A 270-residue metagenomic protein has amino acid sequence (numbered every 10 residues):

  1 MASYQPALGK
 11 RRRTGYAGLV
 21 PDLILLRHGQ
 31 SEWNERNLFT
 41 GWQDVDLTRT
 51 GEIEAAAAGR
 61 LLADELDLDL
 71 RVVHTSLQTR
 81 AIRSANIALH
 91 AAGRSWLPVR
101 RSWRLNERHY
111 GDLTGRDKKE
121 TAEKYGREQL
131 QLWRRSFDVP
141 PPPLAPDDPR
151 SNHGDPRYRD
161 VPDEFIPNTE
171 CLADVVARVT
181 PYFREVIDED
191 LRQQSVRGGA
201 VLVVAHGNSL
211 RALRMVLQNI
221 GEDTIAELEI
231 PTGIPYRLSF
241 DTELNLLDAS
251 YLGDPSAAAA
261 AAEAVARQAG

Functional and structural regions predicted by a protein language model:
R12-G18, A58-N152, T169, M215-S239 (+2 more regions): Phosphate-coordination/substrate-recognition cap region in phosphate-metabolizing enzymes
L19-I24: Extreme N-terminal starter segment of soluble prokaryotic enzymes
Q30-V45: Glycine-rich N-terminal loop/short-helix segment of MobA-like nucleotidyltransferase
G51-D67, T180-E189: ANL superfamily AMP-binding
D69-L77, Q194, A200-V204: Short glycine-rich phosphate-binding loop at a beta-alpha junction
R159-V176: Surface-exposed cleft-lining segments at the edges of enzyme active sites
G207-A212: GST superfamily/GST-like fold recognition
G253-G270: Acidic, His/Gly-rich catalytic cores of divalent-metal-dependent hydrolytic chemistry
